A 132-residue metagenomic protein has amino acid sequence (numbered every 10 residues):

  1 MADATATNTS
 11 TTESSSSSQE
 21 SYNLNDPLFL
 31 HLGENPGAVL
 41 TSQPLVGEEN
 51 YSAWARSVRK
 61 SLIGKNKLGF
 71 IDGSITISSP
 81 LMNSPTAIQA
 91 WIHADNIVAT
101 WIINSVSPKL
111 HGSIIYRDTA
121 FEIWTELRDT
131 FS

Functional and structural regions predicted by a protein language model:
M1-S132: N-terminal Lys/Arg-enriched interaction segments
